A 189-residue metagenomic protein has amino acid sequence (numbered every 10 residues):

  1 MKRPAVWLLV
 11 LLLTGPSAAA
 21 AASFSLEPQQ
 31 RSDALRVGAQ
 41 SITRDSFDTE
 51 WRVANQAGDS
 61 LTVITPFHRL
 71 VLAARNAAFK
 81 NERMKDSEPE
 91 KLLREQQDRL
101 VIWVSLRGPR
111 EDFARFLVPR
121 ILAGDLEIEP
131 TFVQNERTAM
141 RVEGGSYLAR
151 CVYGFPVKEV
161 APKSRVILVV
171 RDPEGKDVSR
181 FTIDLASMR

Functional and structural regions predicted by a protein language model:
M1-P4: Positively charged n-region of N-terminal signal peptides that target proteins for export
W7-P16: Bacterial N-terminal signal peptides
A20-R189: Conserved functional micro-motifs across diverse proteins
